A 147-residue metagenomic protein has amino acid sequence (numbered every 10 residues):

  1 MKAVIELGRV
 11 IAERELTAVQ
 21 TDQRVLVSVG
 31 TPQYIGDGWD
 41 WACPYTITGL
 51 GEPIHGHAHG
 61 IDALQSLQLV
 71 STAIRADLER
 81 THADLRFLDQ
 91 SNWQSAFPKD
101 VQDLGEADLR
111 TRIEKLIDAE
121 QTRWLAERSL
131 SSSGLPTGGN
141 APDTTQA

Functional and structural regions predicted by a protein language model:
M1-H59, A76, H82-A147: N-terminal intrinsically disordered, cationic/polar leader segments that include organellar targeting peptides
D62-A76: Elongated alpha-helical scaffolds
